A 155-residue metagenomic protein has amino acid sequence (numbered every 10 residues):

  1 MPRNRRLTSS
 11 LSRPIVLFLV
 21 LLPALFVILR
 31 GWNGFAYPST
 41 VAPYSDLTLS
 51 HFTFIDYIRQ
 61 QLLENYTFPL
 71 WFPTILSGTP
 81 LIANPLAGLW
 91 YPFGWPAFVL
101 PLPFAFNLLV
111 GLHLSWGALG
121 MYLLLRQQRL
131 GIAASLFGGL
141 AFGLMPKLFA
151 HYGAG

Functional and structural regions predicted by a protein language model:
M1-W32: Start-transfer (signal-anchor) and selected internal transmembrane alpha helices of multi-pass inner/ER membrane
R6-P14, T40-Y44, R126-A133: Membrane-interfacial loop-to-helix junctions in multi-pass inner-membrane proteins
L17-F18, L108, S135-L140: Hydrophobic alpha-helical transmembrane segments
P23-L119, L140-G155: Membrane-interface coil-to-helix junctions
Y122-L144: Transmembrane-helix signature of polytopic, membrane-embedded enzymes that assemble or transfer cell-envelope glycans
